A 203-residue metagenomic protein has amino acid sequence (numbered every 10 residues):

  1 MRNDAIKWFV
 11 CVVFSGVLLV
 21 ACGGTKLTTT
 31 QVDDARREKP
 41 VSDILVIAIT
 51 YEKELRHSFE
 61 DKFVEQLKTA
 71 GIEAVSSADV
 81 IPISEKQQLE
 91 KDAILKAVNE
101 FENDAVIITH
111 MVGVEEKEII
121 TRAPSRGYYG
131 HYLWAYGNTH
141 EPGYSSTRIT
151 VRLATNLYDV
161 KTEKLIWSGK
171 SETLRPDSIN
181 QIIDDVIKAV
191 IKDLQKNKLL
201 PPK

Functional and structural regions predicted by a protein language model:
M1-C22: Sec-dependent bacterial lipoprotein signal peptides
G16, A74, P201-P202: Secondary-structure transition/capping residues
G16, E38, E100-N103: Alpha-helix termination/capping residues and helix-transition junctions
C22-S42, Y51, H140-K203: C-terminal/domain-edge helix-coil "capping" segments
Q31-V46, P124-G137: Charged, low-complexity, helix/coiled-coil-prone segments
D43, I47-E116: N-terminal segment of the mature soluble domain
V64, P124-S125, I191: Conserved protein kinase catalytic domain
Q88-L157, K161: Surface-exposed short loop/turn segments
